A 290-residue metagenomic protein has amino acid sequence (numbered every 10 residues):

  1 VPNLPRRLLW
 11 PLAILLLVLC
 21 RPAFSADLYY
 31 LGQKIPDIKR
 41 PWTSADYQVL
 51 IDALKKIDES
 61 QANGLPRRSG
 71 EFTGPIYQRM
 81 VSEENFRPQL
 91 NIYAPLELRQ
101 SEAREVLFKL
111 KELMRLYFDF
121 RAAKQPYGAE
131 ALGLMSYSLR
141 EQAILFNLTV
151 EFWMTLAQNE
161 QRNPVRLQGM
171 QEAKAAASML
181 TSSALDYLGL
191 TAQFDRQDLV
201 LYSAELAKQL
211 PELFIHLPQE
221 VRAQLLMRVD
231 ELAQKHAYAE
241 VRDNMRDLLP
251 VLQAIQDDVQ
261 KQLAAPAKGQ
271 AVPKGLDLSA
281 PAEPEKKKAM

Functional and structural regions predicted by a protein language model:
V1-P11: Bacterial N-terminal signal peptides that target proteins for export
W10-C20: Bacterial N-terminal signal peptides
R21-S25: Sec/Tat signal peptide C-region and signal peptidase I cleavage site
A26-K286: Non-catalytic all-alpha helical scaffold/repeat segments
